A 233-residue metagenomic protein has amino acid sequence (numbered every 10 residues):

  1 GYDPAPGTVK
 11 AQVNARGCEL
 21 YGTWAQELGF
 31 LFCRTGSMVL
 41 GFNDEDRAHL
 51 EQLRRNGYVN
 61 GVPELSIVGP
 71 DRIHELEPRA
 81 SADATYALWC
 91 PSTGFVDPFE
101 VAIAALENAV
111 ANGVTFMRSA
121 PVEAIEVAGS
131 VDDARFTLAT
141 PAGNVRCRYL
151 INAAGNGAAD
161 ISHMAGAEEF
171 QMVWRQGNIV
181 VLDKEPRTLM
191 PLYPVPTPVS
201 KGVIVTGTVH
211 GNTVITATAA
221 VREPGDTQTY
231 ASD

Functional and structural regions predicted by a protein language model:
G1-L76, T85, G202-I204: Dinucleotide-binding Rossmann-like beta1-alpha1 core, especially the glycine-rich loop that anchors the ADP
K10, N14-G17, D46, L50 (+6 more regions): Generic structural signal for well-ordered, non-membrane alpha-helical segments in soluble metabolic enzymes
T23, L28-C33, N144-V145, Y149-D233: Active-site substrate-recognition segment that forms the wall of the catalytic cavity or substrate channel
G29-V39, E64-I67, H74-N112, R135 (+1 more regions): Helix-loop-beta segment of a Rossmann-like dinucleotide-binding subdomain
E45, V127-D133, R187, H210: Short strand-connecting beta-turns/loops that link adjacent beta-strands
Q52, A104, N108, D160 (+1 more regions): Alpha-helical scaffold segments in soluble metabolic enzymes
S66-G69, F116-R118, N152, I215: General beta-strand structural signal in soluble alpha/beta enzymes
L88-Y149, G157: Helical element adjacent to the flavin cofactor pocket in flavoenzyme catalytic cores
